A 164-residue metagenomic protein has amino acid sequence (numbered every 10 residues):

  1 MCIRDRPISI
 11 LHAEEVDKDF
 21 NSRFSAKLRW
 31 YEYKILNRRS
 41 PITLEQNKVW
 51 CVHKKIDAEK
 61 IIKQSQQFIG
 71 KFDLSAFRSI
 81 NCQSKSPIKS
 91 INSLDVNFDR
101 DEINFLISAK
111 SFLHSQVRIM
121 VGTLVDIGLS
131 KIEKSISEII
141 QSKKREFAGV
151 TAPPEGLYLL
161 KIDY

Functional and structural regions predicted by a protein language model:
R4-Y164: Structured-RNA-binding interfaces characteristic of tRNA pseudouridine synthases
